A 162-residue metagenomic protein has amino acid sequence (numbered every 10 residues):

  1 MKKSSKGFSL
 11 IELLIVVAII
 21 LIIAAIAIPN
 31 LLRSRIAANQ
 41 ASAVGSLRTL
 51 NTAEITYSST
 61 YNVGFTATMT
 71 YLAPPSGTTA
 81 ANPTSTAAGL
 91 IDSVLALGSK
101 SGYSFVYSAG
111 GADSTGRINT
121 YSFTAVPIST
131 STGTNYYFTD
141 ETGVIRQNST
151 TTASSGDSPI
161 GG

Functional and structural regions predicted by a protein language model:
K2-L31: N-terminal single-pass transmembrane signal-anchor helix
S4, N30-L47: Aliphatic-rich helix starts adjacent to a transmembrane/signal segment
E12-V17, R33, A41, N51 (+2 more regions): Residue-level detector of functional hotspots within protein domains
A25, R33-I36, Q40, T52 (+1 more regions): Regular, well-ordered alpha-helical segments
T52-T134, T139-T142, S149, P159-G162: Extracellular/periplasmic head regions of type IV pilus-like filament subunits
